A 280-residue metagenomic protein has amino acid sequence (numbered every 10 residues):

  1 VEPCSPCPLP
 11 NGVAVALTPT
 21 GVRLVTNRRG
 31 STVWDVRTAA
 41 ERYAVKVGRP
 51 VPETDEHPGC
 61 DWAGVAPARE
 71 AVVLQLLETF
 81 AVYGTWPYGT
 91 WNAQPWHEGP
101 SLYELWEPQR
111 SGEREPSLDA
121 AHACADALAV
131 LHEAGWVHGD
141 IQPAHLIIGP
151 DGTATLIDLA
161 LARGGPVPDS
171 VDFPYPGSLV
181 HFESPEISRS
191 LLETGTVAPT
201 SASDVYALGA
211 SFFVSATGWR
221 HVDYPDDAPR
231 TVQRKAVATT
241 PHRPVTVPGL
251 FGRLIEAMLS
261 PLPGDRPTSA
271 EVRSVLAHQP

Functional and structural regions predicted by a protein language model:
E2-A39: ATP-binding glycine-rich phosphate-binding loop
R29-A68: ATP-binding glycine-rich loop module of kinase domains
V82-G112: Conserved structural core of kinase catalytic domains
H132-G149: Catalytic-loop of the protein kinase fold
D158-R163: Activation of the activation-loop gatekeeper triad in protein kinase-fold domains
S260-E271: A conserved short helix/loop substructure at the end of the activation segment of eukaryotic-like protein kinase domains
